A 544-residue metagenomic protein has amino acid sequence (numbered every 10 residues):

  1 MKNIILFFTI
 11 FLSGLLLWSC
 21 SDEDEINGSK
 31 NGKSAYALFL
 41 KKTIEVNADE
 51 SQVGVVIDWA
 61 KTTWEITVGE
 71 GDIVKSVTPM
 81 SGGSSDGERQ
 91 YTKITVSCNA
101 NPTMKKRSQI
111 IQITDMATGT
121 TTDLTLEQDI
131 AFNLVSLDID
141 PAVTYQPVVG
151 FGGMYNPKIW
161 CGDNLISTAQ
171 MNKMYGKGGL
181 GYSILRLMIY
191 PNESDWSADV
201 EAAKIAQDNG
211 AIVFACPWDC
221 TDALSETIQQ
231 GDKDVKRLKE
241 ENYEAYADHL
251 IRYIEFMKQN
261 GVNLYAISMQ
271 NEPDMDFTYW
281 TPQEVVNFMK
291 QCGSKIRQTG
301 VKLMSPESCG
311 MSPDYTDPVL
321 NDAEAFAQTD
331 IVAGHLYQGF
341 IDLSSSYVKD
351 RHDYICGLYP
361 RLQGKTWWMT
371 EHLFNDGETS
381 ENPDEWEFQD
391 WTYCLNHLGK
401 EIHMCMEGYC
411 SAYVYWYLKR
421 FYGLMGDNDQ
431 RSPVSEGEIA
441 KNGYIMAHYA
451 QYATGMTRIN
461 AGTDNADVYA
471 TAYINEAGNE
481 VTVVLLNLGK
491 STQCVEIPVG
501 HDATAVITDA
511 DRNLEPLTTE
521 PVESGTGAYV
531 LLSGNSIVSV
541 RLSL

Functional and structural regions predicted by a protein language model:
G14-T43, T122-D123, E127-N133: Bacterial Sec-dependent N-terminal signal peptides
G32, W59-T95: Surface-exposed binding patches on compact interaction domains or structured appendages
I94, K105-A117: A short beta-strand micro-motif common to beta-rich folds, especially ectodomain repeats
D140-V143, K177-E324: Substrate-binding cleft and catalytic face of glycoside hydrolase catalytic domains, especially the flexible beta-alpha
W280-G399: Noncatalytic carbohydrate-binding groove/subsite architecture in carbohydrate-active enzymes
M369-H448, I459-N465: Aromatic/acidic polysaccharide-binding cleft in carbohydrate-active enzymes
T463-H501, T508, N535: Carbohydrate-binding surface patches
E520-L544: C-terminal beta-strand-rich structural cap/linker in extracellular carbohydrate-active enzymes
